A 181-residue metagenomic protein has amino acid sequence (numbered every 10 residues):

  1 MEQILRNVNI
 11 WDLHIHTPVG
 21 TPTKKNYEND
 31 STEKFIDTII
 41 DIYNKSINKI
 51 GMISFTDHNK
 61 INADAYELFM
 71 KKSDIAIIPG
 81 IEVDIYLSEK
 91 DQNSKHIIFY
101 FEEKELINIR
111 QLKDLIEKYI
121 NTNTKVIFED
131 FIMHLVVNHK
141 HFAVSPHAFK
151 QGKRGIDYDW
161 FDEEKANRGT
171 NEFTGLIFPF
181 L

Functional and structural regions predicted by a protein language model:
M1-N93: An N-terminally biased module of ancient metal coordination in phosphate/nucleic-acid-related enzymes
M1-S31, D114-L181: Domain-core and long-helix interface of multi-subunit machines
F35-I39, I78-G80, E102-L106, T122-V126 (+1 more regions): Glycine-rich loops and low-complexity Gly/Arg-rich segments that provide flexible linkers or classic glycine-based
D41-S46, D84-Y86, I109-D114, D130-F131 (+1 more regions): Short C-terminal domain-edge/linker segments immediately following a structured domain
M52, A76-I78, H96-Y100, F142-V144 (+1 more regions): Ordered hydrophobic segments in well-structured contexts
H58, E82-V83, E102-K104, A148: Beta-hairpin (beta-strand-turn-beta-strand) motif
N62-A63, Y86-S88, I107-N108, Q151-G155: Short, well-ordered, mixed-charge alpha-helical segments that flank or form enzyme active sites
E89-T122: A basic- and aromatic-enriched beta-loop-alpha substructure that forms the phosphate/nucleotide- and DNA/RNA-contacting
